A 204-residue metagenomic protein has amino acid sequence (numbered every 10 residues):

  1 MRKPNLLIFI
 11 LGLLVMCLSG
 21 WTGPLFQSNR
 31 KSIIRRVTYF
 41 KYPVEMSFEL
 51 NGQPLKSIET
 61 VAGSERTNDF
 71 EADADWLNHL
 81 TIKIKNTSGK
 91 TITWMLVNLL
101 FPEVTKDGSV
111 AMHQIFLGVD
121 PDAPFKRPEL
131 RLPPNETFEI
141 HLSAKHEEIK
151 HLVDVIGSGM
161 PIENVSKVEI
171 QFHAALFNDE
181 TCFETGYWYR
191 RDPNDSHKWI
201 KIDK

Functional and structural regions predicted by a protein language model:
M1-I8: Bacterial N-terminal signal peptides that target proteins for export
F9-C17: Bacterial N-terminal signal peptides
G23-H79, D192, H197-D203: Low-complexity, acidic Ser/Thr/Pro/Gly-rich terminal tails and inter-domain linkers that flank the onset of structured
N68-F70, I92, K126-R131: Beta-strand-rich interaction surfaces with strong enrichment in secreted/lumenal proteins
K83-S88: Asparagine-centered strand-capping/turn motif at beta-strand->loop junctions
G89-F116: Short acidic, flexible loop segments centered on an aromatic residue
S109-M160: Intrinsically disordered, low-complexity Pro/Gly/Ser/Thr-rich segments with frequent PxxP/GP/PP motifs and embedded
H141-W199: Terminal connector regions
